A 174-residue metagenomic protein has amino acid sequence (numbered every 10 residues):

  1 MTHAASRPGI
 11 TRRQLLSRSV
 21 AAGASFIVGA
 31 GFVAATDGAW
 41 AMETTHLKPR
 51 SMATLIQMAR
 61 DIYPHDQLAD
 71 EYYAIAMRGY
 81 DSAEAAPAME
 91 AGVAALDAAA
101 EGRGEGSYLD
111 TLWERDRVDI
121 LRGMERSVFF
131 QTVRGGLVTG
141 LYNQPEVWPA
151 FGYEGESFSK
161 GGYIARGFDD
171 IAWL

Functional and structural regions predicted by a protein language model:
M1-I10: N-terminal secretory signal peptides
S6, E43, E105-Y108: Residues marking the start of alpha-helices
G9-Q14, I27-Y63: C-terminal segment of N-terminal export signals and the immediately downstream linker at the start of the mature
S19-I27: Sec-dependent signal peptide hydrophobic core
V20, A59-Y63, D97: Short amphipathic alpha-helical segments enriched in leucine
A53-Q57, E71-L174: Mature-region segments of soluble proteins
H65-E71: Post-signal-peptide N-terminal segment of Sec-exported extracytoplasmic proteins
